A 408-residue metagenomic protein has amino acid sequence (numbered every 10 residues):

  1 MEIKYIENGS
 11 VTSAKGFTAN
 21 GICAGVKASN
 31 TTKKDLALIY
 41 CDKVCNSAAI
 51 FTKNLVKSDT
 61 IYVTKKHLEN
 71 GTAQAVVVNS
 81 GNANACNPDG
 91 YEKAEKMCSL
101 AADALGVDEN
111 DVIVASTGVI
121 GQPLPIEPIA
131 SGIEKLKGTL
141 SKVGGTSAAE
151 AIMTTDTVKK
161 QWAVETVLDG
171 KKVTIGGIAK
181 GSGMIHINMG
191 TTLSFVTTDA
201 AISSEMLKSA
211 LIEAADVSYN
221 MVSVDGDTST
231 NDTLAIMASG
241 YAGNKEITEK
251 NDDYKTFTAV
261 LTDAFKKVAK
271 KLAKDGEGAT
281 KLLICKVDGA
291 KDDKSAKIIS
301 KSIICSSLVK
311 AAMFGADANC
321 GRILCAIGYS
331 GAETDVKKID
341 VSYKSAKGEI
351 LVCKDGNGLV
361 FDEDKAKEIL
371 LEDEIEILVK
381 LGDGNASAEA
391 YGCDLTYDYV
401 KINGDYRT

Functional and structural regions predicted by a protein language model:
M1-E92, K96, A102-T408: A structural signal for small-residue-enriched, beta-sheet-centric alpha/beta enzyme cores and oligomeric scaffold folds
